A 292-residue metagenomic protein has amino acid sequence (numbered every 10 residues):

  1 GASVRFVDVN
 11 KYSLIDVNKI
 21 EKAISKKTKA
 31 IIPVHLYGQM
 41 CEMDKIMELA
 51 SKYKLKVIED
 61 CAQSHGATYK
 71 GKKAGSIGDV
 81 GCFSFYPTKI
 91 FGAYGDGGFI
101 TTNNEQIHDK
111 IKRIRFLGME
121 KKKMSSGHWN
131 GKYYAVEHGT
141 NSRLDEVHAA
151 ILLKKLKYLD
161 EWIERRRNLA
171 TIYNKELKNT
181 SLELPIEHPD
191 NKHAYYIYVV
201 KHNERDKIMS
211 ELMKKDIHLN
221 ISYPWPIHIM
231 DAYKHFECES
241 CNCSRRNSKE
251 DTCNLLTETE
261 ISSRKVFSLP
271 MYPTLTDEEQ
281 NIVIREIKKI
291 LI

Functional and structural regions predicted by a protein language model:
G1-R5: A short helix-loop-beta submotif of the ANL/AMP-binding
F6, V57-E59, T102, I221: Hydrophobic residues in well-ordered beta-strands that form the structural core
V7-A23: ATP-dependent adenylate-forming carboxylate-activation enzymes
K11, G38, A62-Q63, P273: Short, glycine/acidic-enriched loop or turn micro-motifs at the edges of active sites
N18, K22, A30-V34, Q39 (+4 more regions): PLP-dependent aminotransferase class I/II
K29-A30, K56, V80: Short, Asp-centered acidic motifs that coordinate Mg2+ and/or phosphate in catalytic or ligand-binding sites
E59-Y94, K123, G131-V136: Conserved active-site segment immediately N-terminal to the catalytic lysine that forms the internal aldimine
S76-E120, A149: Active-site PLP attachment segment
